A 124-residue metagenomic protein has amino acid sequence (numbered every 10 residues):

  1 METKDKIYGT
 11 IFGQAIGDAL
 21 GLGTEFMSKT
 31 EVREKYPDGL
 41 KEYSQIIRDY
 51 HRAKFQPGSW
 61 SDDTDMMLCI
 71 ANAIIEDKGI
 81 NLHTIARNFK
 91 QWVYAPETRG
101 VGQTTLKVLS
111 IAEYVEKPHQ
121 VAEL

Functional and structural regions predicted by a protein language model:
M1-L124: Structured, active/binding-site neighborhoods that engage oxygen-rich ligands
